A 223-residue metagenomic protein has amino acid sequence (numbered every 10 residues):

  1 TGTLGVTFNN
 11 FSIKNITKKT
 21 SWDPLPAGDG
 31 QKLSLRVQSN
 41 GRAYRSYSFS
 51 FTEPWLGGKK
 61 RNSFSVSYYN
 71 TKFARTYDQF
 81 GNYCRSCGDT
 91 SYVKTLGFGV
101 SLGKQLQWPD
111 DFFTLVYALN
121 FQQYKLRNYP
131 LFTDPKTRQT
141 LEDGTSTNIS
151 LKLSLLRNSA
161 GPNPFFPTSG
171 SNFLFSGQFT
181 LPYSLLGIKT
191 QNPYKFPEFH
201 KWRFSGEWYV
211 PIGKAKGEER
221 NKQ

Functional and structural regions predicted by a protein language model:
T1-F165, N172: Gram-negative/organellar outer-membrane beta-barrel architecture
S46, I188-K195: Short glycine/threonine-rich loop-to-helix capping motif typified by GTGT followed within a few residues by an Asp-Pro
L155, F175, G206: Conserved hydrophobic/aromatic pocket- or pore-lining residues that grip, position, or stack substrates in active sites
S159-G161, T180, K189-Q191: Long, internal scaffold/assembly segments composed of regular secondary structure
N172-Y183: Acidic helix/loop microenvironments that form the catalytic cleft of cell-wall polysaccharide enzymes
T180, F196-R203, E207: Outer/extracellular conduits and scaffolds centered on Gram-negative outer-membrane beta-barrels
Y209-G213: Cell wall/extracellular polymer interaction/catalysis modules
A215-Q223: Extracytoplasmic gating/loop element in the C-terminal half of outer-membrane beta-barrel translocons and assembly
